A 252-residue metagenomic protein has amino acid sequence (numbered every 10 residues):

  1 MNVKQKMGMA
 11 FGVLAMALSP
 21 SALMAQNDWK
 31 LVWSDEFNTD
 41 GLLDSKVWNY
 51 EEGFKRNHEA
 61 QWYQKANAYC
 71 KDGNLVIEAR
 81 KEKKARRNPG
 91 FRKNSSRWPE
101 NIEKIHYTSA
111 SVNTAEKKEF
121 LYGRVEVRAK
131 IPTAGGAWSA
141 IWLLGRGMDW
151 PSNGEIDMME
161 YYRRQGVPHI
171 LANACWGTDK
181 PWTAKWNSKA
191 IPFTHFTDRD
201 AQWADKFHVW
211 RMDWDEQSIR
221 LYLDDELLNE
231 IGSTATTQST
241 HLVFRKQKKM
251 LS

Functional and structural regions predicted by a protein language model:
M1-F11: Bacterial N-terminal signal peptides that target proteins for export
A10-S19: Bacterial N-terminal signal peptides
S21-A25: Sec/Tat signal peptide C-region and signal peptidase I cleavage site
Q26-S252: GH16 jelly-roll
